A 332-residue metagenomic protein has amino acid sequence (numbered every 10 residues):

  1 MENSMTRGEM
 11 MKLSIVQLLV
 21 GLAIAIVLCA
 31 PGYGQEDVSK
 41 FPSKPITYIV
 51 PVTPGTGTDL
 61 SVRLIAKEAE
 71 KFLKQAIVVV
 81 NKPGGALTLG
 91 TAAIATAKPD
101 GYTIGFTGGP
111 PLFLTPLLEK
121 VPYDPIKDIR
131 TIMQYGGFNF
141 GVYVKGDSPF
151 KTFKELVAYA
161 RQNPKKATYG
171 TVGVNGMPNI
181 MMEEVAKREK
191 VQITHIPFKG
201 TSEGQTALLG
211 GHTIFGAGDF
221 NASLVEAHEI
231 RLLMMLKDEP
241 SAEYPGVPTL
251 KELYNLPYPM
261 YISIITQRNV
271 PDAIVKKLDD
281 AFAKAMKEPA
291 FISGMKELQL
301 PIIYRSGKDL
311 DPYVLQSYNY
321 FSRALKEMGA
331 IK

Functional and structural regions predicted by a protein language model:
M1-S43, K332: Short, low-complexity disordered leader/linker segments with a strong preference for bacterial N-terminal type II
R7-G8, S43-P45, K187-V191, D272-K332: An extracytoplasmic/periplasmic, membrane-proximal ligand-sensing/linker region
G34-D128, K165-K166, V174, P178 (+3 more regions): N-terminal (or domain-start) structured segment
A93-Y102, L117-E203, L250, N255-G294: Hinge/capping helix and adjacent helix->loop/strand transition within the periplasmic-binding protein
G108-G109, G146, D219-N221, K237 (+1 more regions): Short secondary-structure boundary segments
R130, E229-A242: Conserved helix-loop-beta element of the AMP-binding
A207, A242-G246: Short, charged, surface-exposed secondary-structure boundary motifs
